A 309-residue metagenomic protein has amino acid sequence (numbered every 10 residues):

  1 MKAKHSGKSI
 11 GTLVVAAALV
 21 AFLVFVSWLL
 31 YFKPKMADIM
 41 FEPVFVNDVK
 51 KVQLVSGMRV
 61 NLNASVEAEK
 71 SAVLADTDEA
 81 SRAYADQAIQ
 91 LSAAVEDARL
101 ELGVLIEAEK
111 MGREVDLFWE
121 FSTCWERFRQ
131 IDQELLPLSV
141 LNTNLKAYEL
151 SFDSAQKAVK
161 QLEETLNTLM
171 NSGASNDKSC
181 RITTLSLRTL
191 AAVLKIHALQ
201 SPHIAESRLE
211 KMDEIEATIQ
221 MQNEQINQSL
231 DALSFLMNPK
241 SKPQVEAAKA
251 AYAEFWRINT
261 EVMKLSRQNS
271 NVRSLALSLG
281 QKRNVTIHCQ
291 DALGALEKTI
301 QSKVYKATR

Functional and structural regions predicted by a protein language model:
M1-A3: N-terminal leader/signal peptides at the extreme start of proteins
H5-F22, E149: N-terminal signal-anchor/signal peptide hydrophobic helix marking the start of the first transmembrane segment
V20-S65, A85, V104-W125, Y148-L194 (+4 more regions): Amphipathic alpha-helical segments and their boundaries
F22-F25, L62, V66-E69, V73 (+17 more regions): A structural signal for well-ordered alpha-helices, especially hydrophobic packing surfaces of coiled-coils
D76-E79, S139-K146, S207-E210, S266-R273: Short helix-adjacent coil turns
T77-L105, L209-F235: Alpha-helical segments in soluble extracytoplasmic regions
T184, Q200, D213: His/Met- and acidic-residue-enriched segments that coordinate or traffic transition-metal cofactors and support
